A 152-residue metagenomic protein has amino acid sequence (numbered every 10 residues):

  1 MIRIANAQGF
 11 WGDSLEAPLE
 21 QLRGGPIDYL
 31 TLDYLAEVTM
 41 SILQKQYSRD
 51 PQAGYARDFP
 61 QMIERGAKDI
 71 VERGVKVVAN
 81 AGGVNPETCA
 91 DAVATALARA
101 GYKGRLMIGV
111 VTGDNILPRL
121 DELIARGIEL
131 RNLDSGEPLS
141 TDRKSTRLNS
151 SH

Functional and structural regions predicted by a protein language model:
M1-E20: N-terminal amphipathic/basic leader segments beginning at the initiator methionine
A5-N6, L30-L32, V77-N80, G104-V111: General beta-strand structural signal in soluble alpha/beta enzymes
F10-W11, A36-V38, A81-A90: Gly/Ser/Thr-rich loops at beta-strand to alpha-helix junctions that form or flank small-molecule/cofactor-binding
G25-L43, R65: N-terminal glycine-rich anion-binding loops that anchor highly charged ligand groups
L35-A53, V71-R73, N115-S145: Gly-rich Lys/Arg/Thr-decorated short loops/hinges at beta-loop-alpha junctions or inter-strand turns that position
P51-I63: Active-site cofactor/substrate anionic-group-binding motifs, chiefly glycine- and Lys/Arg-rich phosphate-binding loops
T95-R119: Terminal amphipathic helices with adjacent charged low-complexity linkers/tails
T146-H152: Conserved small/polar residues in nucleotide/adenosyl-binding loops
